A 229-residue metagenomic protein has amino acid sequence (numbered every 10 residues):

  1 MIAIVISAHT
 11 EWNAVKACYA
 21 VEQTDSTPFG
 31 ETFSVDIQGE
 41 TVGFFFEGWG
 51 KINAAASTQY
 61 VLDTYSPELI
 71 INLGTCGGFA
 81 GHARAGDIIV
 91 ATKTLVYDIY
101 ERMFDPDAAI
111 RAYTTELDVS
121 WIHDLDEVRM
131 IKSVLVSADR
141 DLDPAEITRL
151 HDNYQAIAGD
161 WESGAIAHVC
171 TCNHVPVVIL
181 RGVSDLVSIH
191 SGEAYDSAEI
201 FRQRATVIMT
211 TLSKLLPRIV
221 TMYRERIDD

Functional and structural regions predicted by a protein language model:
M1-Y19, D36: Short, conserved "active-site rim" segments that organize catalytic pockets and cofactor/ligand binding
I2, T27-D229: Glycine-rich phosphate- or other oxyanion-binding loops that anchor nucleotides, phosphorylated ligands
C18, T24-F29: N-terminal glycine-/serine-/threonine-rich phosphate-binding loop
A20-V21, V61: Short, solvent-exposed amphipathic alpha-helical segments in soluble enzyme and RNA/protein-processing domains
